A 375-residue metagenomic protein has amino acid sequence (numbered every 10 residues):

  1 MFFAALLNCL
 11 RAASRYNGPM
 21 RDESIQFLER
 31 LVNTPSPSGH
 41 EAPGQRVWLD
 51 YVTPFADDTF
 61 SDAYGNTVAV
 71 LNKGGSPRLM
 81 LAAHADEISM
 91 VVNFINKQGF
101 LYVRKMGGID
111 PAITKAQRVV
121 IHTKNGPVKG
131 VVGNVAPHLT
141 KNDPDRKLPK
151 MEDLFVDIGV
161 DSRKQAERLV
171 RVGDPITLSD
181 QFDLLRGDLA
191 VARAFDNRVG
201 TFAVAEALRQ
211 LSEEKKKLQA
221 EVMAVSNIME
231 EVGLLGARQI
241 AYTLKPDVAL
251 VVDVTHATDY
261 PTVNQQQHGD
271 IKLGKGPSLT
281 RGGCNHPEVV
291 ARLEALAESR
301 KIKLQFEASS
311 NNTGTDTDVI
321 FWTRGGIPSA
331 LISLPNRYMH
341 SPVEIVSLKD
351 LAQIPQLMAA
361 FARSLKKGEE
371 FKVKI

Functional and structural regions predicted by a protein language model:
F2-I375: N-terminal hydrophobic/helix-forming segments and targeting peptides
